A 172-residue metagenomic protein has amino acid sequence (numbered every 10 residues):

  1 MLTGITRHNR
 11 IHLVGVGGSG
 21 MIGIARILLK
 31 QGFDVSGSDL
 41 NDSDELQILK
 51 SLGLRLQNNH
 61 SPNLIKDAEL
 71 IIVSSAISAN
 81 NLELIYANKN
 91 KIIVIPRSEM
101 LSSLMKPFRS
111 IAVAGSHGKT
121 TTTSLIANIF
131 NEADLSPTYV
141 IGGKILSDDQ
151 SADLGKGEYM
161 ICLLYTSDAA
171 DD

Functional and structural regions predicted by a protein language model:
M1-E45, K50-R55, D67-I71, K89-I92 (+1 more regions): ATP-dependent carboxylate-amine ligase
G4, I27-F33, K50, P62-L64 (+1 more regions): Phosphate-binding loop of NTP-binding sites
